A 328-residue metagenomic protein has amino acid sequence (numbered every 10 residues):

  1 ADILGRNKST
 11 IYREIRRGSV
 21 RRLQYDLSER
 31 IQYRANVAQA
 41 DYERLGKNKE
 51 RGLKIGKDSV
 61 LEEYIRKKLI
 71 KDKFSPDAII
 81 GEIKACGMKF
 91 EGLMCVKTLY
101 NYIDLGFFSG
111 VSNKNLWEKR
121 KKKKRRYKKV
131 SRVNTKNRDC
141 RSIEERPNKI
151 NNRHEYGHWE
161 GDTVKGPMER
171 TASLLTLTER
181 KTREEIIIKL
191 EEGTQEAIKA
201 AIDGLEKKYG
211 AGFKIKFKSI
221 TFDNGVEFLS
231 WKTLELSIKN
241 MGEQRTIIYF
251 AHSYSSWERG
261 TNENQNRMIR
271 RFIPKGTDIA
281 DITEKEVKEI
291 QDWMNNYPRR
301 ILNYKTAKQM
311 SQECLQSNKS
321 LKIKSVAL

Functional and structural regions predicted by a protein language model:
A1, I11-E14, I79, L99 (+8 more regions): Mobile genetic element proteins and their domesticated derivatives, centered on retroelements and DNA transposons
D2, S75-F90: DNA-recognition alpha helix
D2-K73, D77: Short, basic alpha-helical/linker "hinge" immediately adjacent to a nucleic-acid-recognition surface
L27-Q32, E91-N151: Basic, flexible linker segments flanking DNA-binding modules in nucleic acid-interacting mobile-element proteins
R141-E185: An active-site-proximal beta-strand-loop segment
P167-R170, I187-G212: Active-site beta-loop-alpha junctions of metal-dependent nucleic acid enzymes, especially the RNase H-like/DDE
F222-N224, L229-K232, I238, I247-R271 (+1 more regions): RNase H-like two-metal-ion nuclease catalytic core shared by retroviral integrases and related mobile-element nucleases
K275-L328: C-terminal domain-tail junction helix/linker
